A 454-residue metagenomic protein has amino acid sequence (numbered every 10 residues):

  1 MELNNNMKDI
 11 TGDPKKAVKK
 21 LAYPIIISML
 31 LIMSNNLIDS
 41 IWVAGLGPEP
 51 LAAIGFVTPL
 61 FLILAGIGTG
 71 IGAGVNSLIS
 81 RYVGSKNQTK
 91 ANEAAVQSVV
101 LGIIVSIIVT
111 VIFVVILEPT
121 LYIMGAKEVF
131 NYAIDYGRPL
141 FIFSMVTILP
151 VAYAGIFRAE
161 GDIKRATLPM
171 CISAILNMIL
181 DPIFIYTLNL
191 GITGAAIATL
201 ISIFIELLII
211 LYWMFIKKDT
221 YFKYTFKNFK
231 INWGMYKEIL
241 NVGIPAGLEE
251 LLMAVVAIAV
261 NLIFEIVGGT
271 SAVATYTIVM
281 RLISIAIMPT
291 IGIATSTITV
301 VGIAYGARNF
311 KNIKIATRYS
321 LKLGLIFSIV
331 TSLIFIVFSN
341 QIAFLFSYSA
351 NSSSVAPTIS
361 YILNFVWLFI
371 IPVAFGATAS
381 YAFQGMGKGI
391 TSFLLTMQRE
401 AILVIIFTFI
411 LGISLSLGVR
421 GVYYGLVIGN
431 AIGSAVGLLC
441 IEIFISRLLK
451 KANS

Functional and structural regions predicted by a protein language model:
M1-I25, I79-M145, N189-I244, V301-F369 (+1 more regions): Short alpha-helical transmembrane segments in multi-pass integral membrane proteins
K20-D39, P139, S173, S202-E206 (+2 more regions): Transmembrane helical elements of multi-pass membrane transporters/channels
L30, S34-A52, L121-K127, I183-L190 (+5 more regions): Helix-terminus/linker motif at the lipid-water interface of multi-pass membrane proteins
L31, N35, L64-G68, I108 (+15 more regions): Residue-level hotspots within pore-lining transmembrane alpha-helices of multi-pass secondary transporters
V43-L62, E128-Y132, I192, M235-V242 (+4 more regions): Interfacial/gating helices of multi-pass transporter permease domains
L51-V111, T147-A166, T275-S339, V373-L395: Small-residue-rich hydrophobic transmembrane alpha-helices
I63-G66, T110, N177-P182, L207-L211 (+4 more regions): Hydrophobic transmembrane alpha-helices of multi-pass small-molecule transporters
G72, P139-R158, A166-N177, A195-I210 (+5 more regions): Short runs within selected transmembrane alpha-helices of multi-pass transporters and secretion channels
